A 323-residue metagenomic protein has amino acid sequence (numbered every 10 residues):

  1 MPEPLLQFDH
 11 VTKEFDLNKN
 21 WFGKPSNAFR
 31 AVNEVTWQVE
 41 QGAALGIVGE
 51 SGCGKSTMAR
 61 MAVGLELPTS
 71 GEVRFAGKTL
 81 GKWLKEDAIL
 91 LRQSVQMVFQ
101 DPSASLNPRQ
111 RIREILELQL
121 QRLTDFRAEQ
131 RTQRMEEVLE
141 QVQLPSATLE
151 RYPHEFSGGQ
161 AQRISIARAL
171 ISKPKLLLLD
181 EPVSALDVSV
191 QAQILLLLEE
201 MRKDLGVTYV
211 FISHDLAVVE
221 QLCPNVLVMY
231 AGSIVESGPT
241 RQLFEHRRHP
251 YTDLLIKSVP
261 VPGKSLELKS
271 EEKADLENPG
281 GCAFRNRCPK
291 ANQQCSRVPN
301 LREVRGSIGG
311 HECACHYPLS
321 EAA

Functional and structural regions predicted by a protein language model:
P2-P4, L17-F22, A28, S237-A323: Short catalytic/signature loops enriched in Gly
V63: Helix-to-loop junction immediately C-terminal to a conserved catalytic motif
G71-G81: Conserved ABC transporter NBD signature motif
T79, E129-A147, I256: Conserved ABC ATPase "signature" region
Y152-F156, Q160: Conserved ABC ATPase signature
I171-K175: A short, proline-enriched helix->beta-strand linker immediately N-terminal to the Walker B motif in ABC-type P-loop
L178, P182-S265: P-loop NTP-binding/switch modules centered on Walker-like glycine-rich loops
